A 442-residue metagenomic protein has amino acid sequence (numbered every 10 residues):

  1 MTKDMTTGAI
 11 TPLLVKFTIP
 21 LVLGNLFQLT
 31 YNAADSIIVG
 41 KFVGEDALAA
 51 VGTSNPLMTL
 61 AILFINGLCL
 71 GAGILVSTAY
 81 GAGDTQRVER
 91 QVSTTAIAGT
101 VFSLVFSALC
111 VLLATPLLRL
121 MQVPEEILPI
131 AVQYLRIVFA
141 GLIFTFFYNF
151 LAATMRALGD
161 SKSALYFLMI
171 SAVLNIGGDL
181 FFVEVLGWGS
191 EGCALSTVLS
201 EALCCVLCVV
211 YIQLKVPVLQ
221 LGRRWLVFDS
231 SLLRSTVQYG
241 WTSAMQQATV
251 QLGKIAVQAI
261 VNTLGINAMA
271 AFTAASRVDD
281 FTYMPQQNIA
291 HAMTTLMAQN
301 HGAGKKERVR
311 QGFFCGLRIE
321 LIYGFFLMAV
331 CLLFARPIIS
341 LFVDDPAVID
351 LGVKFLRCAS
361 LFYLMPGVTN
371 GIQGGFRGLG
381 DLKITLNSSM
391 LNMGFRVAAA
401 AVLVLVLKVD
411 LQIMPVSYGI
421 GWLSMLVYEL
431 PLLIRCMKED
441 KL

Functional and structural regions predicted by a protein language model:
M1-T18, V76-G141, V185-W241, M297-F362 (+1 more regions): Short alpha-helical transmembrane segments in multi-pass integral membrane proteins
T7, T11-T30, A34, L57-F64 (+7 more regions): Residue-level signal for short hydrophobic patches within transmembrane helices of multi-pass membrane transporters
K16-D35, I137, S171, S200-C204 (+3 more regions): Transmembrane helical elements of multi-pass membrane transporters/channels
L26, T30-A49, L118-E125, F181-W188 (+5 more regions): Helix-terminus/linker motif at the lipid-water interface of multi-pass membrane proteins
V39-T59, E126-I130, S190-C193, L232-Y239 (+6 more regions): Interfacial/gating helices of multi-pass transporter permease domains
L48-A108, T145-A164, A271-A335, P366-G380 (+1 more regions): Small-residue-rich hydrophobic transmembrane alpha-helices
L60-L63, N175-D179, C204-V209, F281-M284 (+3 more regions): Hydrophobic transmembrane alpha-helices of multi-pass small-molecule transporters
C69, I137-R156, A164-A172, C193-C208 (+4 more regions): Short runs within selected transmembrane alpha-helices of multi-pass transporters and secretion channels
